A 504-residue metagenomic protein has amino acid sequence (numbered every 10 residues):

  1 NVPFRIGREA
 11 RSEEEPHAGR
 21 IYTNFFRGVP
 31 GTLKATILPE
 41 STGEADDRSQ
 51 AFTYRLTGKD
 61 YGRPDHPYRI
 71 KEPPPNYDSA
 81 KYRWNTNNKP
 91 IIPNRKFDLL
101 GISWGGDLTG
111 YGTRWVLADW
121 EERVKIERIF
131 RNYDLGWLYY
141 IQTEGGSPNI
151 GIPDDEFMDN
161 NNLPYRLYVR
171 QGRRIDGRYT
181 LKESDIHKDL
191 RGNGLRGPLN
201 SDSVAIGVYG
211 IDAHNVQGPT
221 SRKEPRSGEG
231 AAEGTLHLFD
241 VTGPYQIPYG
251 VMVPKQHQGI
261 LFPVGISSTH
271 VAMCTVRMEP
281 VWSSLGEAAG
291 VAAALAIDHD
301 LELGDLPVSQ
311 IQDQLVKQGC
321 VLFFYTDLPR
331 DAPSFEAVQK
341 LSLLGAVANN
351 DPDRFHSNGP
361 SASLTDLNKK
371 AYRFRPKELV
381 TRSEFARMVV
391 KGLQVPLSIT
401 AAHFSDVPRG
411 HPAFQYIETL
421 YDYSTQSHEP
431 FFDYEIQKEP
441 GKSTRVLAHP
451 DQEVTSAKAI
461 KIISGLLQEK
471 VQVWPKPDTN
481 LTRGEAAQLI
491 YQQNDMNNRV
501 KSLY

Functional and structural regions predicted by a protein language model:
N1-V316: Flavin (FAD/FMN)-binding glycine-rich loop and adjacent Rossmann-like elements that form
V2, G146, L301, C320 (+2 more regions): Short aromatic/hydrophobic-glycine micro-motifs
D313-F335, V347-I460, S464-G484, I490-Y504: Feature responds to low-complexity, polar/acidic, surface-exposed segments characteristic of secreted/exported proteins
V338: N-terminal sensory regulatory modules of PAS/LOV and PAS-like folds
L341: Helix-hairpin-helix
